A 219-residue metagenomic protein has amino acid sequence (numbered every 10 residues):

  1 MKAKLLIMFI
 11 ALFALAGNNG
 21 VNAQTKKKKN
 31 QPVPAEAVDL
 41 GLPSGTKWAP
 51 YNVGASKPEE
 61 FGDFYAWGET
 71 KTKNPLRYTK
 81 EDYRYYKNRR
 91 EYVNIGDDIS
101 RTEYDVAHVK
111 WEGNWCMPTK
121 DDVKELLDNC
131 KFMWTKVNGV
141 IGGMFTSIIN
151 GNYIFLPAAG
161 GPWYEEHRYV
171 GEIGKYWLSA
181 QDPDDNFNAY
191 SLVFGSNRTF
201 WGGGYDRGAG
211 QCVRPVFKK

Functional and structural regions predicted by a protein language model:
M1-K27: Bacterial Sec-dependent N-terminal signal peptides
T25-K219: Conserved positions within compact, well-structured domain cores
